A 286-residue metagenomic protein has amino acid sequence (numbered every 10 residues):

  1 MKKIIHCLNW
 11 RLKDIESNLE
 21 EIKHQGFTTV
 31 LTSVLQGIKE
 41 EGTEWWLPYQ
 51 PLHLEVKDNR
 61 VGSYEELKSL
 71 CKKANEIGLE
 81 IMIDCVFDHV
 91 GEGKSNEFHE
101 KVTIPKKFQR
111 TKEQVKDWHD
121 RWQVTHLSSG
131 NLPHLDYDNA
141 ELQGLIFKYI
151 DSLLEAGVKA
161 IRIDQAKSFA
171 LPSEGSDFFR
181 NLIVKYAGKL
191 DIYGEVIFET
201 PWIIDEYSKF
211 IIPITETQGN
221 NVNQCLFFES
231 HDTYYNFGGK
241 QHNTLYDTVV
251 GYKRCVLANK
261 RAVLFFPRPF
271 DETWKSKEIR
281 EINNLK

Functional and structural regions predicted by a protein language model:
M1-N9: An acidic-aromatic substrate-binding cleft motif
K2, Q36-K72, E100-D136: Aromatic- and acidic-residue-enriched carbohydrate-binding clefts of CAZyme catalytic domains
K3, S17-K23, V34-Q36, E40-Y49 (+3 more regions): Active-site-proximal helices and loops of the catalytic beta/alpha 8
N9-K13, F198: Short beta->alpha connector loops
L12, E21-T29, L67-L79, E97-V115 (+1 more regions): An active-site-proximal structural segment forming one wall of the substrate-binding cleft that immediately precedes
N59, S63, D138-L142, G175 (+1 more regions): Residue-level preference for long, well-ordered alpha-helices that form the structural scaffold of enzyme catalytic
C85-D88: Hydrophobic heptad-repeat coiled-coil signature
G91-G144, V222-S230, Y235-F237, T248 (+1 more regions): Glycan-binding loop/region signatures in secreted carbohydrate-active enzymes
